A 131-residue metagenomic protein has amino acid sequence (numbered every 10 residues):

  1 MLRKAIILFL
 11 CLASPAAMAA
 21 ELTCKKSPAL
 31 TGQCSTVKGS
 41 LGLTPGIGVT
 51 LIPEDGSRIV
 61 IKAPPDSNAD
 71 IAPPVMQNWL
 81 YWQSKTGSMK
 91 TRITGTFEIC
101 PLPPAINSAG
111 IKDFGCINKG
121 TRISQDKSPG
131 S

Functional and structural regions predicted by a protein language model:
M1-K4: Positively charged n-region of N-terminal signal peptides that target proteins for export
I6-C11: Hydrophobic helical h-region of N-terminal Sec-dependent signal peptides in bacterial secretory/periplasmic proteins
S14-A16: N-terminal signal peptide c-region/cleavage motif recognized by signal peptidases
A20-N78: N-terminal secretory signal peptides
P74-S131: Beta-strand-rich cores of mature extracytoplasmic or soluble domains
